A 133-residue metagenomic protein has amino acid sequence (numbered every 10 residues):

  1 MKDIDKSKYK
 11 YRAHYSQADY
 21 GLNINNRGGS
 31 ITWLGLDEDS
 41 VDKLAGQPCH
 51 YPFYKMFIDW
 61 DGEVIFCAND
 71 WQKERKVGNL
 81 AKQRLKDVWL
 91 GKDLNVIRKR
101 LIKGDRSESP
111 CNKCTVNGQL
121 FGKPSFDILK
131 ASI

Functional and structural regions predicted by a protein language model:
M1-K103, N117-S132: Radical SAM enzyme [4Fe-4S]-AdoMet core and its adjacent flexible, acidic and glycine-rich loops/tails across
S107: Short metal-coordination and nucleic-acid-contact micro-motifs, chiefly zinc-binding Cys/His arrays
C111: Short cysteine-rich clusters marking metal-coordination/redox-active sites
C114: Short Cys/His-rich metal-coordination motifs, predominantly Zn2+-binding knuckles/fingers
